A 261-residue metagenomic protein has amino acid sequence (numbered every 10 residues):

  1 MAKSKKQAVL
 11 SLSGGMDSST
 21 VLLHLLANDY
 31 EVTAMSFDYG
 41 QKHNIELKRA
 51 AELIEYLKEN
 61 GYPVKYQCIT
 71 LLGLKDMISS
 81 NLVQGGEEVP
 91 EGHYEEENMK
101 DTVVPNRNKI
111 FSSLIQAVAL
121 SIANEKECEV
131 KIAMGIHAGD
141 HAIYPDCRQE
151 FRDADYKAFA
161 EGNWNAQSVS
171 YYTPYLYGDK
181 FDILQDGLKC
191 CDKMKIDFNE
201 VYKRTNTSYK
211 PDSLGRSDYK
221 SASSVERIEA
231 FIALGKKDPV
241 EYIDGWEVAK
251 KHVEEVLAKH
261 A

Functional and structural regions predicted by a protein language model:
M1-F198: ATP-dependent adenylation/nucleotidyltransferase module used to activate substrates
H43-I45, E150, K237, V248 (+1 more regions): A generic structural signal for solvent-exposed, polar alpha-helical segments
R152, L184-G187, Y202-T205, D218-S221 (+1 more regions): Short amphipathic alpha-helical surface patches that serve as generic macromolecular interface elements
K195-D218: Immediate flanking context of iron-sulfur cluster ligation sites
L214-K250: Iron-sulfur (Fe-S) cluster-binding segments and ferredoxin-like electron-carrier domains, especially [2Fe-2S]
A249, V253-A261: Iron-sulfur (Fe-S) cluster-binding modules
